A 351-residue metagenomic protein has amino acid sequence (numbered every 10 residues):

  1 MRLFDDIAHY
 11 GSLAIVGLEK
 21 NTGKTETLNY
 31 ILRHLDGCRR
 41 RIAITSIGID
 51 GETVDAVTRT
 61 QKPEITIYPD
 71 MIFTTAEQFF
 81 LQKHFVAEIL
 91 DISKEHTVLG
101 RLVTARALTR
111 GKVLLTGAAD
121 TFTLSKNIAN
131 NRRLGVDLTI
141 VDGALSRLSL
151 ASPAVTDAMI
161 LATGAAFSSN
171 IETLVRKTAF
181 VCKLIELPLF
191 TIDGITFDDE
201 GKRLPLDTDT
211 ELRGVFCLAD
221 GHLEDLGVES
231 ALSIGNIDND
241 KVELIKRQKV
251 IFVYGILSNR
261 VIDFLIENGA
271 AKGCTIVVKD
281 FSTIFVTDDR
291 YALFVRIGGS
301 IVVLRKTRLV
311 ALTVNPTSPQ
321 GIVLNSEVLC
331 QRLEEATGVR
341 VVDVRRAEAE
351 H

Functional and structural regions predicted by a protein language model:
M1-G11, G37-R41, V328-H351: N-terminal charge/polar-biased segments
R2-I47, E52: Walker A (P-loop) phosphate-binding motif
S12-L18, R106-G117: Short, basic, glycine/proline-bearing loop/turn elements
L13, A43-T45, D157-I160, V310-T313 (+1 more regions): Hydrophobic/aromatic beta-strand patches that form the interior of the parallel beta-sheet core in alpha/beta enzyme
I31-R106, L329-Q331, E335: N-terminal phosphate/diphosphate-binding loop that engages ATP/GTP or pyrophosphate donors across diverse enzyme folds
A43-I47, L115-G117, L138-G143, L161 (+1 more regions): General beta-strand structural signal in soluble alpha/beta enzymes
T45-I47, I276-S282, R340-E350: A generic structural motif
D120, L124-A336: Conserved catalytic-core segment of NTP-binding enzymes
